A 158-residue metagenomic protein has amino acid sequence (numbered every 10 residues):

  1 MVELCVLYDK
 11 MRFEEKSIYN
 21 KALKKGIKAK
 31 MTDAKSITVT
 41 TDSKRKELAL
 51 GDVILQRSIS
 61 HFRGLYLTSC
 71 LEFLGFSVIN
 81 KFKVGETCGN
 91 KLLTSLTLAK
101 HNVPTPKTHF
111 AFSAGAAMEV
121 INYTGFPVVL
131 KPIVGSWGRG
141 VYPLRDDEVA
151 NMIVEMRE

Functional and structural regions predicted by a protein language model:
M1-V84: ATP-binding N-terminal substructure of ATP-dependent carboxylate-amine bond-forming enzymes
V2, Y8, K44, E72-G75 (+1 more regions): Active-site nucleotide/adenylate-binding loops and adjacent lid/helix of ATP-dependent enzymes
